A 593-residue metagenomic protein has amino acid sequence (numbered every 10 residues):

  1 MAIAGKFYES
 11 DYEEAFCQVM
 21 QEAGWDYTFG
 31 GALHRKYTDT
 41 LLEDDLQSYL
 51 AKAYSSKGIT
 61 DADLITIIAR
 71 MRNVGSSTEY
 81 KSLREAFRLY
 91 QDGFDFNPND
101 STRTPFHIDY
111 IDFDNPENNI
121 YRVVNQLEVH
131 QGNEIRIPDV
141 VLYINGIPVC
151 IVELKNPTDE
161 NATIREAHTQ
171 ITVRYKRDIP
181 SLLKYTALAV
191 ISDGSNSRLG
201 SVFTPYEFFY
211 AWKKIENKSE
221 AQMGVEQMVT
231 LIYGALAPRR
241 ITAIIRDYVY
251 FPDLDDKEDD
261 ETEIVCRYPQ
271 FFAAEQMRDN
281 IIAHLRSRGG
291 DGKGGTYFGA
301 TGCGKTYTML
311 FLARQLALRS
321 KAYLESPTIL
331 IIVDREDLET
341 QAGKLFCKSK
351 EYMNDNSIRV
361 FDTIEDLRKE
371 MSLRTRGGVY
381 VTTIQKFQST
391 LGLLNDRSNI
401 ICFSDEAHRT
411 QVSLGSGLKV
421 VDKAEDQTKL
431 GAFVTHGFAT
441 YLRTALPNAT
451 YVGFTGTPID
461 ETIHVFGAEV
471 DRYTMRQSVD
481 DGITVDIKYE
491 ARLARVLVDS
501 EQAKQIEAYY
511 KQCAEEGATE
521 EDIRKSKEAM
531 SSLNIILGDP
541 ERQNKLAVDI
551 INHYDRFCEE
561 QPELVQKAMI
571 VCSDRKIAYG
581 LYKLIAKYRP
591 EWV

Functional and structural regions predicted by a protein language model:
A2-T328, V333, D337, Q341-M353 (+5 more regions): ATP-dependent helicase/translocase motor core
T28-G30, T328, K350-D366, R589-V593: Conserved RecA-like helicase motor-core motifs
Q222-M223, M228, I463-V565, Y582-K587: Interdomain helical connector at the RecA1-RecA2 junction of SF1/SF2 helicase-like NTPases
T328, T375-V379, S398-I401, N448-V452: Loop/turn-to-beta-strand initiation segments
D362-Y380, L393-R397: Conserved motor-coupling elements within RecA-like helicase/translocase cores
T383, D405-E406: Walker B catalytic acidic pair
S413-Q502: Post-DEXD/H (motif II) to motif III coupling segment of the RecA-like Helicase ATP-binding lobe
R575-V593: Conserved helicase motor "Helicase C" RecA-like lobe of SF1/SF2 P-loop NTPases
